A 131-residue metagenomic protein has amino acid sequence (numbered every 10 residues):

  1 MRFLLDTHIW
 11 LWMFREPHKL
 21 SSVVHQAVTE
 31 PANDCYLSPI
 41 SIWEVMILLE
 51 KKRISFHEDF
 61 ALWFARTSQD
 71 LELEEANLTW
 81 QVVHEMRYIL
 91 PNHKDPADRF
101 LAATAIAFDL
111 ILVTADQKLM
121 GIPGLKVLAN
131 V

Functional and structural regions predicted by a protein language model:
M1-L37, K51-R66, F108, V131: Short, well-structured N-terminal submotif of metal-dependent ribonuclease cores
D6-H8, V45, M86, A105: Generic structural signal for small/hydrophobic residues in well-ordered secondary structure, especially within
I9, S41-I42, V82, L101 (+1 more regions): Alpha-helix capping/helix-boundary segments
E16-P17, L48-K51, I89, L125: Residue-level signal for well-ordered alpha-helical positions
F64-P91: Acidic catalytic patch
A97: Acidic donor-binding loop at a coil-to-helix junction in glycosyltransferase catalytic cores that engages
A102-V131: Acidic, PIN/NYN-like endoribonuclease modules and their adjacent C-terminal/linker elements
